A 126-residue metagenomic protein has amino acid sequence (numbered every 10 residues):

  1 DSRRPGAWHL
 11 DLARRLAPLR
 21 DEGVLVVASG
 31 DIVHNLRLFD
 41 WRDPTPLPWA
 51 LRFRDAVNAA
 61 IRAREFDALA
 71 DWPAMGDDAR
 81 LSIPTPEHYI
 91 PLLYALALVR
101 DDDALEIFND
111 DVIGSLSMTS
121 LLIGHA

Functional and structural regions predicted by a protein language model:
S2-L25, S29-A126: Surface-exposed, charge/polar-rich loops and edge strands
